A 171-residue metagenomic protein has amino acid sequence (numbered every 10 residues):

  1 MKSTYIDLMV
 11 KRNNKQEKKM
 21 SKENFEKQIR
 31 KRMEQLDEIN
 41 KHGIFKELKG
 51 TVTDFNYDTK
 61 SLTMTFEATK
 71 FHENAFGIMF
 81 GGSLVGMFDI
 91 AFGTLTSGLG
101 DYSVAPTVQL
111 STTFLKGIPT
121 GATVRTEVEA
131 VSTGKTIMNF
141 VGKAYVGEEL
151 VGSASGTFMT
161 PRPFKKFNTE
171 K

Functional and structural regions predicted by a protein language model:
K2-K171: Terminal targeting signals and extreme-terminal segments of soluble enzymes
